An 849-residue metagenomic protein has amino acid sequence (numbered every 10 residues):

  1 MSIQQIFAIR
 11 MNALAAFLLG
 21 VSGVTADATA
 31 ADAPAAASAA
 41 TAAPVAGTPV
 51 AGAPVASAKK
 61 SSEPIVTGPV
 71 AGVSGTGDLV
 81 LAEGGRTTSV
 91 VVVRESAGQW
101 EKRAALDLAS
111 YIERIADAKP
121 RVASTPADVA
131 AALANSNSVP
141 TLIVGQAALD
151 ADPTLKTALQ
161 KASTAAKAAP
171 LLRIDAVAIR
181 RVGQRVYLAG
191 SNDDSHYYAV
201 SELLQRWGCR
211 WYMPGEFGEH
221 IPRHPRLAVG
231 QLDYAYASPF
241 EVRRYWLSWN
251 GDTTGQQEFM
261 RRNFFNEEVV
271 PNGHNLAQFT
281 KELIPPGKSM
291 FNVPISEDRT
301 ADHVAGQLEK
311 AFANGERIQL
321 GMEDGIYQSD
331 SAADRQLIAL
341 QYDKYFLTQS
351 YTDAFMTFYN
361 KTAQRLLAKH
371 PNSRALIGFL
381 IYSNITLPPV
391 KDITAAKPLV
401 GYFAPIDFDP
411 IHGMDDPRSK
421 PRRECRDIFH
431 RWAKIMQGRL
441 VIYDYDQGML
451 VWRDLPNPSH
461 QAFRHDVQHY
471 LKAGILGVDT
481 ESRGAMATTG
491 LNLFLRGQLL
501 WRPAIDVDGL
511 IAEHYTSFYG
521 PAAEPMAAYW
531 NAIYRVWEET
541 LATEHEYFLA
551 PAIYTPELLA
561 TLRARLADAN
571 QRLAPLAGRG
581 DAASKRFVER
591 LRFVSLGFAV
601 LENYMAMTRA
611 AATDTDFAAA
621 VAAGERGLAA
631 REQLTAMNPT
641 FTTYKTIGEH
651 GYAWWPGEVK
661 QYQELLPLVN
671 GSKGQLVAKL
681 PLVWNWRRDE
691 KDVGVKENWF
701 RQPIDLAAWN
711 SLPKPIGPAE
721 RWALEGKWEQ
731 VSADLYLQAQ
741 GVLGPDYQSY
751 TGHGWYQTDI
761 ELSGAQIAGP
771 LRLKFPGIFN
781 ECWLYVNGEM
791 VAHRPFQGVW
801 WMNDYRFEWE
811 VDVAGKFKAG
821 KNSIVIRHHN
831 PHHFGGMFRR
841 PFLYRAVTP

Functional and structural regions predicted by a protein language model:
A30-A36, G52-A178, L227-D233: Acidic, contiguous N-terminal accessory segments
S96, A104-D107, Y111, A158-N360 (+5 more regions): Feature activates predominantly on carbohydrate-active enzymes
N292-D302, K310, K420-A522, A528: Structured mid-domain segments that build the active-site/substrate or prosthetic-cofactor binding neighborhood
L340-Y359, A395-D415, L499-V507: Acidic, His- and aromatic-enriched active-site or binding-groove loops in soluble protein domains that engage sugars
G378-D407, D454-S459, M486-L493: Substrate-binding cleft/loops of secretory-pathway carbohydrate-active enzymes
G474, Q498-V683: Catalytic domains of carbohydrate-active enzymes that cleave complex glycans
P667-P776, R794-W809, S823-I826, N830-P849: Extended carbohydrate-recognition surfaces in non-catalytic/accessory domains of CAZymes and lectin-like proteins
Y785-V791: Short strand-turn-strand beta-turns centered on an Asx-Gly dipeptide
